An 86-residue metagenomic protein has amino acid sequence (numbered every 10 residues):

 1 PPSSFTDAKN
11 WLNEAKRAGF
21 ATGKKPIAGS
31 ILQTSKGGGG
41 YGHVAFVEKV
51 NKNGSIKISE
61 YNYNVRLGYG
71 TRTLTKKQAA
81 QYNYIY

Functional and structural regions predicted by a protein language model:
P1-N51, I56-Y61: Secreted/periplasmic proteins that engage bacterial cell-wall peptidoglycan
V50-Y86: Aromatic- and glycine-rich peptidoglycan recognition patches
